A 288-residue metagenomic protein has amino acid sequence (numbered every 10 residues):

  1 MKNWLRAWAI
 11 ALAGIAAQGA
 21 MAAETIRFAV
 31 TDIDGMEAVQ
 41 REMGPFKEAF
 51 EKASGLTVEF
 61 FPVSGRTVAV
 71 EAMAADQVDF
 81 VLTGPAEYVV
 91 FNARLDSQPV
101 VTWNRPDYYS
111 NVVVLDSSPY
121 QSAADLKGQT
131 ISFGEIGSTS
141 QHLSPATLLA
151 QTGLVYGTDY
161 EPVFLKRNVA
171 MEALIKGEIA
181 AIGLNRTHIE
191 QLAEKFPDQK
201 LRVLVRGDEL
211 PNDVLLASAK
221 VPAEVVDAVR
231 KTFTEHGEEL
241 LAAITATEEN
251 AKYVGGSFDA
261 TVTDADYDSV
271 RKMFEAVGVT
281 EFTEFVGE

Functional and structural regions predicted by a protein language model:
M1-A9: Bacterial N-terminal signal peptides that target proteins for export
A23-E37, V58-E59, Q129-S132: Short, well-ordered beta-strand elements
I26-A29, D34-P45, A217-E288: An extracytoplasmic/periplasmic, membrane-proximal ligand-sensing/linker region
V30-D32, P62-R66, D76-V89, W103 (+2 more regions): Beta->alpha turn/N-cap motifs
K52-P62, Q77, Q151-F164, K200 (+1 more regions): A local structural motif
D96-N104, S132, L204: A structural signal for short loop-to-beta-strand junctions that line the ligand-binding cleft of periplasmic/secreted
V101-S122, V214-S218: Hydrophobic/proline-rich hinge and linker segments of small-molecule sensing/allosteric domains, predominantly
S118, Q129-K231: Pocket-lining segment of extracytoplasmic ligand-binding domains
